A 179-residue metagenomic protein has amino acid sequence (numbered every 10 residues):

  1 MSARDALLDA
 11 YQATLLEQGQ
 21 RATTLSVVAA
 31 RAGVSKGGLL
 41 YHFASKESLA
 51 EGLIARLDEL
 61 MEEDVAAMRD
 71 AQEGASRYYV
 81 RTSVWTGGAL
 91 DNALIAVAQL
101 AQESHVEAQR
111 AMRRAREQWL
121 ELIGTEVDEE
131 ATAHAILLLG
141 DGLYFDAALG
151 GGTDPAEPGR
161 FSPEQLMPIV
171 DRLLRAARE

Functional and structural regions predicted by a protein language model:
A3-T14, V28, L53, L57 (+1 more regions): Generic hydrophobic, amphipathic alpha-helix propensity
A6, T14-S48: Helix-turn-helix
A10-Q18, D64, A96, L139-D146: Solvent-exposed, amphipathic alpha-helical segments
L39-F43, E51-R69: Intrinsically disordered, low-complexity linker/tail regions enriched in Pro/Ser/Thr and polar/acidic residues
L53, L57, M61, Q72 (+2 more regions): Hydrophobic/aromatic residues within well-ordered alpha-helical segments
E59-L94, M167: Hydrophobic alpha-helical connector segments
Y79-S83, L94-A101, I136-L143: Short alpha-helical scaffolding segments that buttress acidic/His motifs in well-ordered protein cores
G88, V106-R113, E117, E121-E179: Hydrophobic/aromatic-rich alpha-helical bundle segments in the mid-to-C-terminal region
